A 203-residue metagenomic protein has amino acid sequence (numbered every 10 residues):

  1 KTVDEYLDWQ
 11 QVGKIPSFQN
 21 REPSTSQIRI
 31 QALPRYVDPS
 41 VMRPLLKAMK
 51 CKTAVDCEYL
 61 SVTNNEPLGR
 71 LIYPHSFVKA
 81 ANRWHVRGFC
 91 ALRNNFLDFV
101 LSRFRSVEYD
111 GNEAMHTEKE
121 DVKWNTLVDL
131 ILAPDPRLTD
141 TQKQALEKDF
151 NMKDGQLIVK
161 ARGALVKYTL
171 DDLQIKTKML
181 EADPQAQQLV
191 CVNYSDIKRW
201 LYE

Functional and structural regions predicted by a protein language model:
K1-L60, D172, K176-N193, K198: Bulky hydrophobic/aromatic content
K14-S17, L92, L132, Y202: Amphipathic alpha-helical interaction segments
S24, I28-F150: Core beta-strand-centered patch of the WYL/Sm-like small regulatory domain
W124-E203: Polybasic (Lys/Arg-rich)
